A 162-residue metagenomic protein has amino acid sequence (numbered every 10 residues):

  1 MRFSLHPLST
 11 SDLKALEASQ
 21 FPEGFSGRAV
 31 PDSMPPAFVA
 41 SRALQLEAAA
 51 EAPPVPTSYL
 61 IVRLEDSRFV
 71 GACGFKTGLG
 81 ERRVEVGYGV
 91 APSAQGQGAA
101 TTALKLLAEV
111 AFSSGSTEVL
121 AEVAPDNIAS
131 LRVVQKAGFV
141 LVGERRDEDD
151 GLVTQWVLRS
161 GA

Functional and structural regions predicted by a protein language model:
M1-E85, V90-S93, V110, S114 (+2 more regions): GNAT-family acyltransferases
Y88-V90, G96-V110, R132-K136: Conserved acetyl-CoA-binding loop-helix of GNAT-fold acetyltransferases
Q97, S114-T117: Short coil/turn segments at alpha/beta junctions that flank glycine-rich nucleotide-binding fingerprints
V119-V123: Conserved hydrophobic beta-strand within the GNAT/NAT acetyltransferase core sheet that lines the active-site cleft
A137-L141: A SAM-dependent methyltransferase catalytic signature shared across enzymes that methylate proteins
